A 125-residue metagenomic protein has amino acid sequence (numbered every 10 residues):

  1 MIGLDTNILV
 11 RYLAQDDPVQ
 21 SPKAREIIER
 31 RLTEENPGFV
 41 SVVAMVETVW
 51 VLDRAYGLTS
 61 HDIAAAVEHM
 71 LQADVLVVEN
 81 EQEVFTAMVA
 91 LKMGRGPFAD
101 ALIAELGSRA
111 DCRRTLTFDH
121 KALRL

Functional and structural regions predicted by a protein language model:
M1-V40, A55-D62: Short, well-structured N-terminal submotif of metal-dependent ribonuclease cores
L4, F39-V40, V78, F98 (+1 more regions): Short beta-strand scaffold positions
I8, A44, E83, L102-I103 (+1 more regions): Alpha-helix capping/helix-boundary segments
V10, V49-D53, M88: Amphipathic alpha-helical segments within well-ordered protein domains
E35-G38, V75, D111-R114: Short active-site oxyanion
V42-A44, A65-M93: Acidic catalytic patch
G96, D100-L125: Acidic, metal-binding active-site segment of PIN/NYN-like and related structure-specific nucleases
